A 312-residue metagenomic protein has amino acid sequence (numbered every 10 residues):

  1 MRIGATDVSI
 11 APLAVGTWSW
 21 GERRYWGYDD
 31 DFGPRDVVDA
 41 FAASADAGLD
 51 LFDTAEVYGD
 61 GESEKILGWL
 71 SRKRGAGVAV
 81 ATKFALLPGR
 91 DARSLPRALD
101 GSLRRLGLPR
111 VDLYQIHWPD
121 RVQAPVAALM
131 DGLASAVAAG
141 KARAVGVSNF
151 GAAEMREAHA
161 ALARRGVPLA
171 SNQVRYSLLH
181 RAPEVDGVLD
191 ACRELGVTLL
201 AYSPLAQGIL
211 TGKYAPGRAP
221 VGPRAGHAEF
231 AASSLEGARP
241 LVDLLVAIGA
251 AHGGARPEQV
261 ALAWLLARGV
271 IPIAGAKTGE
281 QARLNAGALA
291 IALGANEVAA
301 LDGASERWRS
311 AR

Functional and structural regions predicted by a protein language model:
M1-V78, G132: N-terminal binding-site loop/beta-alpha segment at the start of enzyme catalytic domains that lines or forms
A5, D46, G68-A76, D100-L108 (+2 more regions): Acidic (Asp/Glu)-rich catalytic clusters
I10-A14, D50-L51, G77-K83, R110-Q115 (+4 more regions): Structural preference for beta-strand elements that scaffold enzyme active sites
T17, T54-E56, T82-L86, I116-W118 (+2 more regions): Short glycine-centered, acidic/aromatic-flanked micro-motifs in structured strand/loop junctions that mark active-site
G21-R35, K83-R93, H117-Q123: Active-site mouth loops of central-metabolism enzymes
D29-S44, D91-L106, A128, M155-H159: Short, acidic/polar
L106-V122: Active-site groove signature of glycoside hydrolases
P119-R312: Beta/alpha (TIM)-barrel catalytic core signal, keyed to glycine-rich beta->alpha loops juxtaposed to Asp/Glu that bind
